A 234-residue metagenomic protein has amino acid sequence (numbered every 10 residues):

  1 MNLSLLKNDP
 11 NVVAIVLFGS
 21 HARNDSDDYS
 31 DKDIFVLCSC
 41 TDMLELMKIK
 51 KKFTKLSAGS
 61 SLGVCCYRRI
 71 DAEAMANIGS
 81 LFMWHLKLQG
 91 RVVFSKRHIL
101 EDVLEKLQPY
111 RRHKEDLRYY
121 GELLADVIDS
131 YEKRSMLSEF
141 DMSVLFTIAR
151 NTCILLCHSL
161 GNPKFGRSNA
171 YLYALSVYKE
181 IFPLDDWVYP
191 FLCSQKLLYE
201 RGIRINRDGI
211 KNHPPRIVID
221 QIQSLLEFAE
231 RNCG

Functional and structural regions predicted by a protein language model:
M1-N11, R23-D28, M43-G234: Catalytic core of pol beta-like nucleotidyltransferases
V12-F18: Short acidic amphipathic segments
D31-D33: Acidic Asp/Glu-based divalent-cation binding sites
V36-C40: Short beta-strand-to-loop capping motifs
